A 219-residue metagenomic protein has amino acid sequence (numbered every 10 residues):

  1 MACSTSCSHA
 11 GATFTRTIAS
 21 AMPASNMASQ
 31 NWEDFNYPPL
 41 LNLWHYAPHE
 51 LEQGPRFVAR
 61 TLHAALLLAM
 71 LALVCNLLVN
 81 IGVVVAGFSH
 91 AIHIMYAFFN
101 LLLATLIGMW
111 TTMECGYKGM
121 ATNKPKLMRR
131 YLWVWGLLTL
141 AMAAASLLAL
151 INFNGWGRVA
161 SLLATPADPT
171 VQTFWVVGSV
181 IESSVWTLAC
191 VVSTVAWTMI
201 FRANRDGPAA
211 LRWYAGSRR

Functional and structural regions predicted by a protein language model:
M1-G54: Extended, low-complexity, polar regulatory segments
P55-G82, S89-T111, C115-R219: Eukaryotic polytopic
